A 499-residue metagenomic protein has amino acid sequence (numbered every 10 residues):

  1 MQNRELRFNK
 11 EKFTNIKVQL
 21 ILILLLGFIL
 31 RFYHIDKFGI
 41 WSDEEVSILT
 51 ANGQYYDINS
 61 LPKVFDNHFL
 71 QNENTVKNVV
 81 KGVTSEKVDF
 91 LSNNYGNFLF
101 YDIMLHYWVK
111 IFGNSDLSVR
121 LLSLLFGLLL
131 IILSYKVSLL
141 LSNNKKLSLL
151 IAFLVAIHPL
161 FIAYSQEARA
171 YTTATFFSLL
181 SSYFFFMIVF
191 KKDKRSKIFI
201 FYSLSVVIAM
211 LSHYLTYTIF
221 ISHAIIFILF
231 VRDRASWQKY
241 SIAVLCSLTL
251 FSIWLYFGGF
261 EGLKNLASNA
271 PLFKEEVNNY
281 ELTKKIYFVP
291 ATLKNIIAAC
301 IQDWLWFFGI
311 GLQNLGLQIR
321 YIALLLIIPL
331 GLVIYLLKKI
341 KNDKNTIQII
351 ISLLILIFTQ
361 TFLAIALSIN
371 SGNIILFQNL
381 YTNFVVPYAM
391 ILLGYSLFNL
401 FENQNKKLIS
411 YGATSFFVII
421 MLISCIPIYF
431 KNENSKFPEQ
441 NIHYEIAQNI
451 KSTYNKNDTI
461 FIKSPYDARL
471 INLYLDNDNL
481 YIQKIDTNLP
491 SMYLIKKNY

Functional and structural regions predicted by a protein language model:
M1-F13, N342-T346: Membrane-interfacial, low-structure loops and terminal tails that flank and connect transmembrane helices in multi-pass
T14-Q19, I409-Y411: N-terminal Sec-pathway targeting helices
I23-L141, K146-S148, F153-F190, S196-N405 (+2 more regions): Membrane-proximal helix-loop-helix interfaces that form the catalytic/acceptor-binding platform of multi-pass membrane
